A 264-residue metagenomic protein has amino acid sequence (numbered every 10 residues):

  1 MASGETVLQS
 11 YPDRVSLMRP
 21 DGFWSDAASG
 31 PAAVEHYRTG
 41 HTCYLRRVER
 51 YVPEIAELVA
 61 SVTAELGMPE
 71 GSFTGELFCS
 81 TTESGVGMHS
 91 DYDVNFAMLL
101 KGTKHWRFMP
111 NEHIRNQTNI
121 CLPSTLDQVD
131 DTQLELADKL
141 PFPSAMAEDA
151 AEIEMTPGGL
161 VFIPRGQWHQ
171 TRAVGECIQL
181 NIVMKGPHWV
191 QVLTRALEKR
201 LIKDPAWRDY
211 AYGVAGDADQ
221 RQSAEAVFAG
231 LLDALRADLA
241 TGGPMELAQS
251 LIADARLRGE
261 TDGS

Functional and structural regions predicted by a protein language model:
M1-G85, A215-Q220, A229-S264: Transition-metal
C79-T81, D91, N95-E112, T125-D127 (+1 more regions): Short, conserved beta-strand element in jelly-roll/cupin
V86-S90, R172: Short histidine-centered beta-strand/loop micro-motifs that create catalytic or ligand/metal-coordination sites
L100, I153-W168: Conserved metal-binding segment of the jelly-roll/cupin
H105, H113-T125, I178-N181: A short alpha->loop->secondary-structure connector
T125-A137, P141-P143, D149, G159-I163: Functional cores that coordinate and move charged inorganic groups
A137-E154, W168-S264: Fe(II)/2-oxoglutarate
